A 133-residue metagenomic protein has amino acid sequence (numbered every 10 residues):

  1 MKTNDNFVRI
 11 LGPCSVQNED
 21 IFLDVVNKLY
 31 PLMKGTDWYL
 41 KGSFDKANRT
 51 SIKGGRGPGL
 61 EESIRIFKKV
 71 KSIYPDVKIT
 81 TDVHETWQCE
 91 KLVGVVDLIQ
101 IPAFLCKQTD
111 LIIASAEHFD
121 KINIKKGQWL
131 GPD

Functional and structural regions predicted by a protein language model:
M1-I10, R65: N-terminal amphipathic alpha-helix/helix-capping segment at the start of soluble metabolic enzymes
R9, W38-L40, I99, I122: Hydrophobic residues within beta-strands of alpha/beta enzymes
I10-I21, Y39-L60: Glycine-rich, proline-tolerant flexible connector loops at the mouths of alpha/beta enzymes
C14-N27, K125-D133: Active-site glycine- and acidic-residue-rich loops that bind and position anionic ligands or nucleotide-like cofactors
K28-K34, K53-T80, A114-N123: Alpha-helix-loop-beta-strand connector modules within alpha/beta enzyme cores
T36-F44, K78-V83: Short beta-strand segments at enzyme active-site cores
P58-G59, Y74-Q88, D97-L111, D120-P132: Catalytic beta/alpha-barrel core
